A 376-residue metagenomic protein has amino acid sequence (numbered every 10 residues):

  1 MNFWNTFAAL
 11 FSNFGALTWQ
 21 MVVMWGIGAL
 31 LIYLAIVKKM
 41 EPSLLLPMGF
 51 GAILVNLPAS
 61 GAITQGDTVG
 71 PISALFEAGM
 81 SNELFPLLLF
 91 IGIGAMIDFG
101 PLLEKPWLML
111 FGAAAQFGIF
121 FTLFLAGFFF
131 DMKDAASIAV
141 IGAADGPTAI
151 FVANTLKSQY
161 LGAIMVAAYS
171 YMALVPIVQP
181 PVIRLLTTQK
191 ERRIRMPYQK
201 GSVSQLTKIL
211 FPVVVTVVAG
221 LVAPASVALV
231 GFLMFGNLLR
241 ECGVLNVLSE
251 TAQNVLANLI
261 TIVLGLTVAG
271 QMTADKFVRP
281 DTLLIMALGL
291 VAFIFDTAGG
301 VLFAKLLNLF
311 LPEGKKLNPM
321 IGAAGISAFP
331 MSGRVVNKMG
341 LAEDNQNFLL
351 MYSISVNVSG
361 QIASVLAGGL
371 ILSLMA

Functional and structural regions predicted by a protein language model:
M1-A16, V22, P181-L210, V244-E250 (+1 more regions): Intrinsically disordered, low-complexity non-transmembrane regions of multi-pass membrane transporters
M1-G70: N-terminal alpha-helical transmembrane segments of multi-pass membrane transport and channel/translocase proteins
L31, L54, G79-L103, G236-L239 (+1 more regions): Hydrophobic transmembrane alpha-helices of secondary-active transporters and Na+-translocating membrane complexes
E77, S81-N82, I91-M96, L110-F117 (+4 more regions): Alpha-helical membrane segments and immediately flanking helix-loop junctions that form or couple to the substrate/ion
L102-T122, A274-V301, S353-N357: Entry/N-cap segments of selected transmembrane alpha helices and their immediately preceding amphipathic helices
Q159-I177, M286-D296, I321-A324: Alpha-helical transmembrane segments
S170-V244: Membrane-embedded hairpin module used as a gating/binding unit in multi-pass transport and secretion proteins
V214-A304: Transmembrane helical segments that form the transport core of multi-pass membrane transport proteins
